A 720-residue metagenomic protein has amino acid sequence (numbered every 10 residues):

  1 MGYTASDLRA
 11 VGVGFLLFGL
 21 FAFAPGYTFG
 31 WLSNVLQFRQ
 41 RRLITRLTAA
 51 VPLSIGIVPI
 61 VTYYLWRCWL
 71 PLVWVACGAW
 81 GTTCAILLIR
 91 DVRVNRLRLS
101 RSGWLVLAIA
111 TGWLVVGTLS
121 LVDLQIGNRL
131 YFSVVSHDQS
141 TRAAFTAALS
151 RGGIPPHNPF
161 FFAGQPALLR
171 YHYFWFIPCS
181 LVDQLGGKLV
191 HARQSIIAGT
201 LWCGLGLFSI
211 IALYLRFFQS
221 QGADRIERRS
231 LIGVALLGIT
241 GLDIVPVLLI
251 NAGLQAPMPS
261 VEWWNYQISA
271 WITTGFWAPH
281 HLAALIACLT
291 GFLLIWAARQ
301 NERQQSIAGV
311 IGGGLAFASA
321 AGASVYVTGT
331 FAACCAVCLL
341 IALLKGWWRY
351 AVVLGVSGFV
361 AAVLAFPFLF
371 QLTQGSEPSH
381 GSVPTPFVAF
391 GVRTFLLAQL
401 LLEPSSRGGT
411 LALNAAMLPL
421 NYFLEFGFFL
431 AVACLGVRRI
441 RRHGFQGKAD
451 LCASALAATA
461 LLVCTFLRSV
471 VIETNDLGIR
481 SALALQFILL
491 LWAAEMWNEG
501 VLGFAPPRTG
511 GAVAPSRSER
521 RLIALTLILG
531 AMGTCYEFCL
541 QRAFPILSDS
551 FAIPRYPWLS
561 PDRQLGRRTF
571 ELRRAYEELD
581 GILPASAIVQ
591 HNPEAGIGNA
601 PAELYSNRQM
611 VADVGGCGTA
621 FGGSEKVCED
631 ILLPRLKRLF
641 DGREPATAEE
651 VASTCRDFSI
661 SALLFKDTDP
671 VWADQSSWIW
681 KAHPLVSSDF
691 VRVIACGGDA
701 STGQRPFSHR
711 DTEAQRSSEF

Functional and structural regions predicted by a protein language model:
M1-S100: Membrane-embedded, hydrophobic transmembrane alpha-helices
G12-P25, S140, W277-G291, F390-V470 (+2 more regions): Alpha-helical transmembrane segments at the extracellular/periplasmic loop-to-helix junctions of multi-pass membrane
G103-G112, G233-A235, L315, W347-F370 (+1 more regions): Hydrophobic alpha-helical membrane-interfacial segments at the cytosolic entry of transmembrane helices
G112-A287, D562-G566, G598: Active-site lumenal/periplasmic loops and adjacent helix-entry segments of GT-C-fold, multi-pass membrane
L201-G204, G329-C334, T474-G500, A505: Hydrophobic/aromatic-rich transmembrane helices and adjacent perimembrane loops
I272-T273, I295, A308-T328, A336: Membrane-interface alpha helices of multi-pass inner-membrane proteins
A298-I307, T330-F359, G510: Perimembrane helix-loop-helix junctions
A505-R705: Extracytoplasmic
